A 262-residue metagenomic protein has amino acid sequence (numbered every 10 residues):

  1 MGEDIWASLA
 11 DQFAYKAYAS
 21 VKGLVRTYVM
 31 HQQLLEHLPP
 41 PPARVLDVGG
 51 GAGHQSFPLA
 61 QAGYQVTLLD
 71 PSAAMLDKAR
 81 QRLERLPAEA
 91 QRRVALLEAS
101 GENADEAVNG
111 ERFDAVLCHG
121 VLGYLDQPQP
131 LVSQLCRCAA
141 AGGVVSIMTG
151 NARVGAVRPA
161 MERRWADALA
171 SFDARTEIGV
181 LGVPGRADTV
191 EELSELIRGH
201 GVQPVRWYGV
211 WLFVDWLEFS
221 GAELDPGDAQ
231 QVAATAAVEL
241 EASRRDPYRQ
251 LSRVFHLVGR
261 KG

Functional and structural regions predicted by a protein language model:
M1-P41, H54, P58, M75-K78 (+2 more regions): Conserved class I S-adenosyl-L-methionine
L46, H54-A104: Class I SAM-dependent methyltransferase SAM/SAH-binding core
L117: A conserved beta-strand element that flanks and buttresses the S-adenosyl-L-methionine
G120-V121: Short catalytic micro-motifs in class I SAM-dependent methyltransferases
Q129-V144: A short glycine-rich, Lys/Arg-flanked "PGG" loop and its adjoining helix->strand segment in the class I
V144-F172: Conserved class I S-adenosyl-L-methionine
P184-G201, W207: Short alpha-helix
R206-G262: Conserved Class I S-adenosyl-L-methionine
